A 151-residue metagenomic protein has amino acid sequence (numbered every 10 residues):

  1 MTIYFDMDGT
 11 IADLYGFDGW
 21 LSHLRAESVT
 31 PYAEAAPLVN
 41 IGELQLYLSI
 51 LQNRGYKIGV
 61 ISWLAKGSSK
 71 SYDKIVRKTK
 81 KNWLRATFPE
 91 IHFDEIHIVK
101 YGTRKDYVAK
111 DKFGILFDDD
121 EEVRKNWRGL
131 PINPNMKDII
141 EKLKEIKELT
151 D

Functional and structural regions predicted by a protein language model:
M1, Y56, I91-D94, G114 (+1 more regions): A structural micro-motif
T2, H97-E122, W127: Conserved Lys-Pro-Asp/Glu-containing loop-to-beta segment of HAD-superfamily phosphomonoesterases, centered on
T2-T87: Alpha-helical substrate-recognition element adjacent to the catalytic core
E43-I50, Y107-A109, N126-G129: A short acidic, amphipathic alpha-helical/loop segment
S62-G67, D94-R104: Acidic carboxylate-rich catalytic motifs and surrounding loops in phosphoryl-/glycosyl-chemistry enzymes
I75-K78, I91-I98, N133-P134: Lumenal/extracellular "mature" regions of secretory-pathway glycan-modifying transferases
F93, Y101-Y107, M136-K144: A short acidic, often aromatic-flanked loop/helix-cap motif at beta-alpha or helix-coil junctions that lines enzyme
G114-D151: Acidic, Mg2+-coordinating phosphoryl-transfer loop and its flanking beta/alpha structural elements, shared across
